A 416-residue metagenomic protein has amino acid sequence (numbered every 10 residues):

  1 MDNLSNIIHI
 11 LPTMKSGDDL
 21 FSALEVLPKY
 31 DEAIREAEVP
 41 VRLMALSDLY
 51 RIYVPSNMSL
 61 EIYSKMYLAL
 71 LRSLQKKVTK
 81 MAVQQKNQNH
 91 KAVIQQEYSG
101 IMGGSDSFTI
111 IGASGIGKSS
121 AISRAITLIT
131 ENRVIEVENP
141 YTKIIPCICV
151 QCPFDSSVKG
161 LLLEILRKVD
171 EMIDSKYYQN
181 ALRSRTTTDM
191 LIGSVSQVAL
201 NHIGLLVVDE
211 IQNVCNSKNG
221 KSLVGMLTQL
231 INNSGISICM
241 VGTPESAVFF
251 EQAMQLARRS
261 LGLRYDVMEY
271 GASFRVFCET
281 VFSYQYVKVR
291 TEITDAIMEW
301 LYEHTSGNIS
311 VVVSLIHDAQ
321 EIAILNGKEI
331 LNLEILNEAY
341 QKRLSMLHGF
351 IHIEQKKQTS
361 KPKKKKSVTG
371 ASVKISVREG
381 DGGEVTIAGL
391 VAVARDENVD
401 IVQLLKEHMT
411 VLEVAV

Functional and structural regions predicted by a protein language model:
M1-D106: Walker A/P-loop-proximal flanking segment of P-loop NTPase domains
D2-I34, L46-L49, Y53-P55, G271-A272 (+1 more regions): C-terminal alpha-helical "lid" subdomain
T79-A82, K86-V93, S99-G103, S157-E164 (+3 more regions): Mid-core helix/loop region of P-loop NTP-binding domains shared across ATPases and GTPases
Y98-S123: Walker A/P-loop nucleotide-binding motif
S123-T127, V313: The feature captures the helix immediately C-terminal to the Walker
L128-P140, E171-M172: Post-Walker A helix-loop "phosphate-sensing" segment adjacent to the P-loop in P-loop NTPases
V134-P153: Conserved catalytic segments around the Walker B and adjacent sensor/switch elements of P-loop NTPase domains
V195-L205, C215, G225-A296: The catalytic "switch" region of P-loop NTPases
